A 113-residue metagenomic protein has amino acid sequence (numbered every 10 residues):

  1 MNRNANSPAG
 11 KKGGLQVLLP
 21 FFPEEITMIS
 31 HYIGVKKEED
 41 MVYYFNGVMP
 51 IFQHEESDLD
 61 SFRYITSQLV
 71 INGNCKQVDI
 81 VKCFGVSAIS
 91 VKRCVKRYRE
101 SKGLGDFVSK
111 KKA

Functional and structural regions predicted by a protein language model:
N2-A5, S30, K37, K96: Basic, alpha-helical nucleic-acid-binding regions used in initiation and control of genome expression
N4-G14, F21-P23, T27, S109-A113: Intrinsically disordered, low-complexity basic tails/linkers immediately adjacent to helix-turn-helix/homeobox/MYB/SANT
L18-E38: An acidic intrinsically disordered interaction segment
D40-F62, K110-A113: Short, Lys/Arg-enriched anionic-surface-contact patches
L59-C75: Short, amphipathic alpha-helical "recognition" segments used to contact nucleic acids or chromatin
K76-G85: Short alpha-helical "recognition helix" segments of helix-turn-helix
I89-R93: Key DNA-contact positions within bacterial/archaeal DNA-binding proteins
C94-S109: Short, solvent-exposed alpha-helical "recognition" segments
